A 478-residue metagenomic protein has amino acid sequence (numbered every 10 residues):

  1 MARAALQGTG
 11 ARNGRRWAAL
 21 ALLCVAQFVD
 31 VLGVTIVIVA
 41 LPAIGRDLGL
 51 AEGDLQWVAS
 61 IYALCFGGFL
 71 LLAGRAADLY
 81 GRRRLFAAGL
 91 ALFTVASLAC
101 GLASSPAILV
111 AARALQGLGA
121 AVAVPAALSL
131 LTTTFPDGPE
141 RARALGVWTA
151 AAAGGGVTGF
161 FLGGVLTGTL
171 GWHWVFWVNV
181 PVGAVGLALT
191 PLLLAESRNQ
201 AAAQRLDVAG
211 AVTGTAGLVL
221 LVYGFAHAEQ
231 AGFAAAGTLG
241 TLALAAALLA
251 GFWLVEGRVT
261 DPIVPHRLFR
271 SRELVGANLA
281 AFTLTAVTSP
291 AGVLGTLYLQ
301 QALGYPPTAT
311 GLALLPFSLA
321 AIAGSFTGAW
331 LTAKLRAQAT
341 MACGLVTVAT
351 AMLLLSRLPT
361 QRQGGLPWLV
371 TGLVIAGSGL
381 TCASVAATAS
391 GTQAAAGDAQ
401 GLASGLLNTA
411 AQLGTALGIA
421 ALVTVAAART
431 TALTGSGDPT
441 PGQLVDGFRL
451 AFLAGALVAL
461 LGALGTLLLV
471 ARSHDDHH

Functional and structural regions predicted by a protein language model:
M1-R15, Q200, P439, L469-H478: Intrinsic disorder in cytosolic terminal tails and internal cytosolic loops of multi-pass membrane transporters
A2-L192, T327-G328, L335, M341 (+2 more regions): Transmembrane-helix bundle of Major Facilitator Superfamily
G10, L187-T215, G257-V275, A333 (+2 more regions): Flexible interhelical linker loops that connect adjacent transmembrane helices in multi-pass membrane transporters
R16-V39, E52, T169, A236-L248 (+2 more regions): 12-transmembrane solute porter fold
V29-A40, C65-G68, R82, V175 (+4 more regions): Short helix-kink/termination motifs in transmembrane helices of multi-pass secondary transporters
D30, A59-Y62, F66, F93 (+12 more regions): Structural signature of transmembrane alpha-helices in multi-pass secondary transporters
P106, G171, S197-A203, A228-A234 (+1 more regions): Membrane-interface helix caps and helix-loop-helix hairpins in membrane proteins
L128, V180-N199, T215-H227, L244-V259 (+1 more regions): C-terminal membrane-cytosol helix-exit motif in multi-pass small-molecule transporters
